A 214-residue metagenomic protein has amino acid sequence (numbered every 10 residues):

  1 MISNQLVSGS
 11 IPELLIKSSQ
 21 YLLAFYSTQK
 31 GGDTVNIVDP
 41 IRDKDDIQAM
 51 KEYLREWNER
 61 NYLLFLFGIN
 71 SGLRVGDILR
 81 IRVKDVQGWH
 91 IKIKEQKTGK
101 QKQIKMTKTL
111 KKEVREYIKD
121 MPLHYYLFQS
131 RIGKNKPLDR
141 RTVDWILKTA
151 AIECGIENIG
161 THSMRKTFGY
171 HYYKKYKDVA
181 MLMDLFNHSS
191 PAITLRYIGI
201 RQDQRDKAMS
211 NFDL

Functional and structural regions predicted by a protein language model:
N4: Conserved NAD(P)+-binding/catalytic subdomain of aldehyde/semialdehyde dehydrogenases
V7, L15-L214: Conserved catalytic core of the tyrosine transesterase superfamily
